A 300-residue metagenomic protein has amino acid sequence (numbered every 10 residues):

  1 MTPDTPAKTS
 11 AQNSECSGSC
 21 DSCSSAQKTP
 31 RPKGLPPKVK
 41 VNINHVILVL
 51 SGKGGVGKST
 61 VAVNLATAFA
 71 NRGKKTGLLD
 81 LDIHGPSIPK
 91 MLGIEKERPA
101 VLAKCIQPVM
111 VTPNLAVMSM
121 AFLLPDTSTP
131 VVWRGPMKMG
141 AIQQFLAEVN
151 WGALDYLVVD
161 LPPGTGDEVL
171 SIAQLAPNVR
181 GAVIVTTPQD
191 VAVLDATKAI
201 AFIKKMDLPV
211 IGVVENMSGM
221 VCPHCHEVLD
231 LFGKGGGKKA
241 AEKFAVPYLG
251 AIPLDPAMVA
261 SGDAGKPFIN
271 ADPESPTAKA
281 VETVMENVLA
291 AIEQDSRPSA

Functional and structural regions predicted by a protein language model:
T2-P37: Cysteine-cluster motifs in flexible loop/terminal segments that predominantly coordinate metals
K38-N44: Phosphate-binding P-loop
H45-I83, I200: Walker A/P-loop phosphate-binding motif and the immediately C-terminal alpha-helix
T76, L81-S128, M139: Phosphate-binding loop that captures ATP/GTP phosphates
M118, I142, L161, Q174 (+2 more regions): Glycine-rich phosphate-binding loops of nucleotide-dependent enzymes
L124-I172: Phosphate-binding/switch loop-helix module in NTP-utilizing enzymes
D155-S261: Conserved catalytic-core segment of NTP-binding enzymes
A264-S275: C-terminal boundary of histidine-terminating zinc-finger modules
